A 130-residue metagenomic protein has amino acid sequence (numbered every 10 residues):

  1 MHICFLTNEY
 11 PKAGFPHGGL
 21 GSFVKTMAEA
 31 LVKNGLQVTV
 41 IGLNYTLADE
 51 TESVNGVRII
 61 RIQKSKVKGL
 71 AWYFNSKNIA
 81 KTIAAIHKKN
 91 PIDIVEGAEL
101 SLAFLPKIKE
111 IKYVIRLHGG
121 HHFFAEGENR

Functional and structural regions predicted by a protein language model:
M1-A48, N55, I86: N-terminal subdomain of nucleotide-sugar transferases
I3, I94-G97, I108-E126: Active-site proximal beta-strand in glycosyltransferases
L43-L47, A98-A103: Short, polar loop motifs at secondary-structure junctions
A48-G69: Conserved nucleotide-sugar phosphate-binding/catalytic loop shared by glycosyltransferases and other
A48-V54, A103-E110: Short loop/helix-cap segments at secondary-structure boundaries that form the rim of catalytic
K66-L100: An amphipathic, basic-hydrophobic alpha-helix
K77-N78, F123-R130: Nucleotide-sugar donor phosphate/pyrophosphate-binding loop at the beta->alpha transition of glycosyltransferases
